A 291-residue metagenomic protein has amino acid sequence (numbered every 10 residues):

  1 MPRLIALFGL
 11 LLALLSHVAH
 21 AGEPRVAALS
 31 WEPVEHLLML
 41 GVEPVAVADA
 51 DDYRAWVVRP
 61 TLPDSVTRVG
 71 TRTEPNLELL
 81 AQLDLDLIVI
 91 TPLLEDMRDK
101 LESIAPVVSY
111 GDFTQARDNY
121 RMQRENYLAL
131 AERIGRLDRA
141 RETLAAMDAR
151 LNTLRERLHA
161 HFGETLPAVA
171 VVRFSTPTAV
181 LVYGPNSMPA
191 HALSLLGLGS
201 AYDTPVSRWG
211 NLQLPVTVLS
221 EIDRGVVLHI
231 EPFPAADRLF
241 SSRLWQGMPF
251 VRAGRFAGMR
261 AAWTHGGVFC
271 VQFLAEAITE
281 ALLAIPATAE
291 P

Functional and structural regions predicted by a protein language model:
M1-F8: Bacterial N-terminal signal peptides that target proteins for export
S16-V18: N-terminal signal peptide c-region/cleavage motif recognized by signal peptidases
E23, P60-R68, L196-R208, F250-V251: A local structural motif
P24-L29, E125, I222-P291: Structured C-terminal subdomain patch of bacterial secreted/periplasmic proteins
R25, S103-S175, Y202, T264 (+1 more regions): Extracytoplasmic substrate-binding proteins
R25, W31-Q82, L93: A short, structured surface patch at a secondary-structure boundary
D51-W56, L181-G210: Alpha-helical, coiled-coil/dimerization segments enriched in small aliphatic residues
D84-I90, L219, R224-V227: Proline-aspartate-enriched helix->loop->beta-strand connector
